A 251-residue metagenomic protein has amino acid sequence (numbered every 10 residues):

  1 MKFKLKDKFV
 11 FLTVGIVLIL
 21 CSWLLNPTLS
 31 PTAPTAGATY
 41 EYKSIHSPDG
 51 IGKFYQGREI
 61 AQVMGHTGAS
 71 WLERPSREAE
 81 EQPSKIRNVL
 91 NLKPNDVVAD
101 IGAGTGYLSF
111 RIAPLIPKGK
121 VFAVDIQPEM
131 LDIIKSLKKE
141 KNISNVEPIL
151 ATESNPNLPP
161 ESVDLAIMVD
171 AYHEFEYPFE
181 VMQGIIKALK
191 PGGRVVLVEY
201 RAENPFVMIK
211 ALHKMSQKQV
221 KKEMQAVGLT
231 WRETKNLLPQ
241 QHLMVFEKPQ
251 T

Functional and structural regions predicted by a protein language model:
P34-K93, V97: Class I SAM-dependent transferase core
A99, A103-N155: Class I SAM-dependent methyltransferase SAM/SAH-binding core
I116-P117, F175-E176, L189-P191: Helix-to-beta-strand junctions that scaffold the AdoMet/dcAdoMet cofactor pocket in Class I SAM-dependent enzymes
P156-L165: A short acidic, Gly/Pro-enriched loop at the edge of an enzyme's catalytic core that lines a small-molecule cofactor
D164-P178: A short SAM/SAH-binding and catalytic strip from SAM-dependent methyltransferases
F179-R194: A short glycine-rich, Lys/Arg-flanked "PGG" loop and its adjoining helix->strand segment in the class I
V196-K221: Conserved class I S-adenosyl-L-methionine
W231-T251: Core SAM-dependent methyltransferase catalytic element
